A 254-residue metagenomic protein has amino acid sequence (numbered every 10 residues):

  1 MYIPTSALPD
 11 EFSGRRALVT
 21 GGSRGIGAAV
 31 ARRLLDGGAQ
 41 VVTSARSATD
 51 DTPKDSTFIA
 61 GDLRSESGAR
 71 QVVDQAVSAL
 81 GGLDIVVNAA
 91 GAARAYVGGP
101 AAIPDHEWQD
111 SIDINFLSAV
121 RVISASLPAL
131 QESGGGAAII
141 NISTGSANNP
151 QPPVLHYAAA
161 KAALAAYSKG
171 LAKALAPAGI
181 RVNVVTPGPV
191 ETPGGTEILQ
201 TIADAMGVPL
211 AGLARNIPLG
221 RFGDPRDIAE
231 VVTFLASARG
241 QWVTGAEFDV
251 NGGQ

Functional and structural regions predicted by a protein language model:
Y2-L8, V97, T233, T244-Q254: Short C-terminal tail/terminal secondary-structure segment of NAD(P)H-dependent dehydrogenase/reductase domains
S23-R24: Conserved glycine-rich cofactor-binding loop
V97-P100, P104-I112, L213: Substrate-binding pocket helix/loop in short-chain dehydrogenase/reductase
I123, A160, S168: Active-site helix of classical SDR
P128, K173-P177, Q241: Alpha-helical segment proximal to the catalytic Tyr-Lys
T144: Residue(s) in the substrate-gating loop at a strand-loop-helix junction that position the organic substrate next
R221-V250: C-terminal substrate-recognition "lid" of short-chain dehydrogenase/reductases
